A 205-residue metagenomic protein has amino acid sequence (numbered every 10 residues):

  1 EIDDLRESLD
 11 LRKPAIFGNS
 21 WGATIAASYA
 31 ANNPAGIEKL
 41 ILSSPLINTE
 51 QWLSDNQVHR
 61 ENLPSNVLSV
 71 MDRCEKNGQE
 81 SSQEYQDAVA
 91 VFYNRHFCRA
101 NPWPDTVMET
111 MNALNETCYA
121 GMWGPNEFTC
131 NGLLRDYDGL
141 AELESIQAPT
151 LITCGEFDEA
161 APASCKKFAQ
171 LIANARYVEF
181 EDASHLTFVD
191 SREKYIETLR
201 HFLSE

Functional and structural regions predicted by a protein language model:
E1-P14: Conserved acidic catalytic loop of the alpha/beta-hydrolase fold
D3, A27, K166-K167: Active-site phosphate/pyrophosphate- and oxyanion-stabilizing loops and adjacent acidic/basic residues in soluble
R12-D55: Conserved hydrolase catalytic core segment
Q51-N56, D105, C165, D190-R192: Short aromatic-enriched loop/helix-cap "lid" or pocket-rim segments at secondary-structure transitions that line
E61-N62, N66-A148, K167: Alpha/beta-hydrolase
R135-A183: Conserved loop-alpha-helix segment in the C-terminal half of the alpha/beta-hydrolase fold that carries the catalytic
N174-E205: Catalytic active-site module of serine/aspartate enzymes centered on a nucleophile-bearing elbow/loop
